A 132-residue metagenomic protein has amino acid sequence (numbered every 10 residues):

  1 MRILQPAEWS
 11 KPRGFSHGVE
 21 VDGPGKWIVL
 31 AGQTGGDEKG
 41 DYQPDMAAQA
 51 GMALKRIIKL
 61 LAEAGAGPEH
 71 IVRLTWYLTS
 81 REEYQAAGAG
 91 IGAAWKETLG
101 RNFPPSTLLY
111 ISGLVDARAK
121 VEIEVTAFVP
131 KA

Functional and structural regions predicted by a protein language model:
M1-V72, L78-A132: N-terminal presequence-like segments and the immediate start of the first folded domain
